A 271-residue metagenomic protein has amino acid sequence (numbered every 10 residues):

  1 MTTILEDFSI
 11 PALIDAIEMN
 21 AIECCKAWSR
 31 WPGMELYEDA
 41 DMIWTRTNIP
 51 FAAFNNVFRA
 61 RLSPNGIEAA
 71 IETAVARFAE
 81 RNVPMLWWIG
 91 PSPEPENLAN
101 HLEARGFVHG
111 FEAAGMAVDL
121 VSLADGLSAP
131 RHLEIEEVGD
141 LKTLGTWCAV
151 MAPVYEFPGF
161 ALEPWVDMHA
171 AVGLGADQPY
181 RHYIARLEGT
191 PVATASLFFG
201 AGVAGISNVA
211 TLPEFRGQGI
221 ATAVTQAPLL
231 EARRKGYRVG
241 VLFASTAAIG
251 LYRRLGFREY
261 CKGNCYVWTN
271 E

Functional and structural regions predicted by a protein language model:
M1-E80, E94, L174: N-terminal charged segments
E35-D39, P91, N97-H109, P179-A193: Conserved beta-hairpin
P50-N56, G110, F199-I206, R216: A conserved beta-turn-beta hairpin within the catalytic core of GNAT-like acetyltransferases that forms part
I67-K142, Y266-W268: Acyl-donor-binding surface of acyltransferase catalytic domains
I67-V75, N208-P213, G217-L230, R234 (+2 more regions): Conserved acetyl-CoA-binding loop-helix of GNAT-fold acetyltransferases
R81-P91, A232-A244: Conserved GNAT acetyl-CoA-binding A-motif
E94-H109, T222, T246-K262, T269: Conserved active-site alpha-helix within GNAT-family acetyltransferase domains
F160-E214: A conserved beta-strand-loop-helix scaffold within acyl/acetyltransferase catalytic domains
